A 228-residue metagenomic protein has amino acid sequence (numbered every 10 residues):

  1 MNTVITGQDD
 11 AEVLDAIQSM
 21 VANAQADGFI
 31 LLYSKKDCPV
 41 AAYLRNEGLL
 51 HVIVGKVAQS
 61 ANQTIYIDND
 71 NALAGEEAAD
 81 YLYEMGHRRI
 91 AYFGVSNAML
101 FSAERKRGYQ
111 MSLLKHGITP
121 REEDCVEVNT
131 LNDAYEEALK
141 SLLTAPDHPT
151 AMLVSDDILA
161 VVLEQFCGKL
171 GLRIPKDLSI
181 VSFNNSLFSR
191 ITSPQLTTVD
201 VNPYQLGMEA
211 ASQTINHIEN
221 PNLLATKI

Functional and structural regions predicted by a protein language model:
M1, A74-E77, L100-T119, V162 (+2 more regions): Short, solvent-exposed amphipathic alpha-helices that sit in or adjacent to ligand/effector-binding or catalytic
M1-D80, L143-T144: Alpha-helical recognition/docking segments in bacterial nutrient-uptake and carbohydrate-utilization systems
M1-G7, Q110-D133: Short beta-strand elements in bilobed, periplasmic/extracellular small-molecule ligand-binding domains
D27, R88-R89, H148-T150: Short acidic/polar active-site loop segments enriched in Thr and Asp
I67-Y92, R107, M111, N132-S141 (+2 more regions): Hydrophobic alpha-helical segments within soluble ligand-binding/sensing domains
R88-R89, P120-D124, I174-S179: Short acidic capping loops at alpha-helix termini that bridge into adjacent secondary structure
E136-I228: Flexible loop/turn connectors
